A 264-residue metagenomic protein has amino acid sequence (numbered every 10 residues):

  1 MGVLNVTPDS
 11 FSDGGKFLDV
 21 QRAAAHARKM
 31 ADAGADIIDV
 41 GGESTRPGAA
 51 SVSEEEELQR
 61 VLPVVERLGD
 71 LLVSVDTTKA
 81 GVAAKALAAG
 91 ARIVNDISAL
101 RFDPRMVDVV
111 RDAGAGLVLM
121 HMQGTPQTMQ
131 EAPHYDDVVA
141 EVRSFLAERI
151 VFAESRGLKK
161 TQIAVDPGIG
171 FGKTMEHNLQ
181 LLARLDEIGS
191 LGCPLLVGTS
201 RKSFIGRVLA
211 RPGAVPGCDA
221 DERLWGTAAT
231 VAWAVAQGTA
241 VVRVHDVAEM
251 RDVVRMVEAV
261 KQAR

Functional and structural regions predicted by a protein language model:
S12-H26, T45-L72, T77-A80, L87-A88 (+2 more regions): Active-site-adjacent loop and "lid" segments of alpha/beta metabolic enzymes
A25-G41, Q237: Catalytic domains of carbohydrate-active enzymes, especially glycoside hydrolases
K160-Q162: Short acidic capping loops at alpha-helix termini that bridge into adjacent secondary structure
